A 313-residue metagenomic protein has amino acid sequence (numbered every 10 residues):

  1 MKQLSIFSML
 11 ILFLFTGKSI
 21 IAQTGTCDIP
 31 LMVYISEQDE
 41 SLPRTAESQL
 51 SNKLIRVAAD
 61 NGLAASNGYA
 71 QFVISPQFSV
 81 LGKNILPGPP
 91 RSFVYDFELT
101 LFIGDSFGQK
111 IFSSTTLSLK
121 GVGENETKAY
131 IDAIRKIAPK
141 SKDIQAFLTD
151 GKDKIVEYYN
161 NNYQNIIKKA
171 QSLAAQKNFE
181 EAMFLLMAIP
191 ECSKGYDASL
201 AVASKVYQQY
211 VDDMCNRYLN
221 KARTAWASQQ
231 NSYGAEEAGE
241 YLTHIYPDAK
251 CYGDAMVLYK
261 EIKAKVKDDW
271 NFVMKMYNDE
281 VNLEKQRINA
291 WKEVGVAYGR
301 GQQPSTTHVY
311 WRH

Functional and structural regions predicted by a protein language model:
M1-D28: Bacterial Sec-dependent N-terminal signal peptides
Q23-Q77: N-terminal segment of the mature soluble domain
S75-E126: Amphipathic beta-strand/beta-sheet edge segments enriched in Tyr/Trp
S113, L117-A238, P247-V281, R300-P304 (+1 more regions): C-terminal/domain-edge helix-coil "capping" segments
